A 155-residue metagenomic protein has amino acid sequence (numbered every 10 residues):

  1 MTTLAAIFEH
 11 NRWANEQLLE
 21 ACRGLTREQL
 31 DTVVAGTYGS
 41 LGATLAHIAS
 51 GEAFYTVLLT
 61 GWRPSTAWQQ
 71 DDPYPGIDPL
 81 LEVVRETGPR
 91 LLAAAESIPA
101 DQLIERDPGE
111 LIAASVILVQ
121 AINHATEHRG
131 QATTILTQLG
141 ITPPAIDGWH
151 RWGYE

Functional and structural regions predicted by a protein language model:
M1-L4, R12, V84, G88-L91: Solvent-exposed, well-ordered amphipathic alpha-helical segments that flank/support binding or catalytic loops
T3-I7, I77-D78: Active-site rim elements
A5-Q70, P108-E155: Short, contiguous alpha-helical
G61-A100: Helix-adjacent hinge/juxtasegments
I98-I104, P143-P144: A short coil-to-beta-strand element that immediately follows conserved catalytic motifs
